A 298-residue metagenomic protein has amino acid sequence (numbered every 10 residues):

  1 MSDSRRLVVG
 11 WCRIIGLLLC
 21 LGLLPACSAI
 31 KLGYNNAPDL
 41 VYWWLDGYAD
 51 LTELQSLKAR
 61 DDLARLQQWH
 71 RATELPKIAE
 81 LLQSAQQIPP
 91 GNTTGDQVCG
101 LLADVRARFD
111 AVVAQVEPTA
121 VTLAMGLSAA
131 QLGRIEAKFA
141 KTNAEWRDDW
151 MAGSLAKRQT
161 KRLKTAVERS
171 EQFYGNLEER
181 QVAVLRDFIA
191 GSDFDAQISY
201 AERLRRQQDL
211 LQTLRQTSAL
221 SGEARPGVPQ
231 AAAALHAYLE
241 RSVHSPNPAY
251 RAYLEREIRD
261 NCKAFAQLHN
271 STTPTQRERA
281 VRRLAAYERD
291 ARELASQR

Functional and structural regions predicted by a protein language model:
S2-I15: Bacterial N-terminal signal peptides that target proteins for export
L23-A26: C-terminal motif of bacterial Sec signal peptides marking the signal peptidase cleavage site
S28-K31: Bacterial signal peptide processing site
N35-Q67: Start-of-domain marker
Y42-W43, Y200-R298: A cross-kingdom marker for long, charged
S56-A64, A72-Q83, S128-A144, A190 (+4 more regions): Extended intrinsically disordered, low-complexity coil regions enriched in Ser, Thr, Gly, Ala and often Pro
L75-R108, V116-T119, L127, E136: Signal peptide-directed extracytoplasmic domains
P118-N247: Extended amphipathic alpha-helical interaction segments
